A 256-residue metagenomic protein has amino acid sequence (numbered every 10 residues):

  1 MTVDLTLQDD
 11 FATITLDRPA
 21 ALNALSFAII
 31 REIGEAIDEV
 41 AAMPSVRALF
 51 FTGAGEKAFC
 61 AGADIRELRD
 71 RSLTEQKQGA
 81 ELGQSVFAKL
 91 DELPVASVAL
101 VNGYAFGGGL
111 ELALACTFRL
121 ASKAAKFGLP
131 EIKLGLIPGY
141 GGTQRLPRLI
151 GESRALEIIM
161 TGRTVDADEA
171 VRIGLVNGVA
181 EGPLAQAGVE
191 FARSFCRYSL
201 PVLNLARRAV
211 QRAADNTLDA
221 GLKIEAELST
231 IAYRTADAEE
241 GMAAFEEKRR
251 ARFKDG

Functional and structural regions predicted by a protein language model:
M1-T52, T74, A88: Conserved CoA-thioester-binding segment of acyl-CoA-metabolizing enzymes
L25, L100-V101: Structural motif
G53-A88, A105, T217: Glycine- (often His-adjacent) and acidic-residue-rich active-site loop that binds/positions the CoA thioester
V86-P94, L100, F106-M160, I173 (+1 more regions): CoA-thioester-processing core
L120-A125, A167, V176-K223, T230-I231 (+2 more regions): C-terminal long alpha-helix characteristic of the crotonase
G162-E169: Acidic, divalent-metal-coordinating active-site segment for phosphoryl/phosphodiester hydrolysis, typified by short
